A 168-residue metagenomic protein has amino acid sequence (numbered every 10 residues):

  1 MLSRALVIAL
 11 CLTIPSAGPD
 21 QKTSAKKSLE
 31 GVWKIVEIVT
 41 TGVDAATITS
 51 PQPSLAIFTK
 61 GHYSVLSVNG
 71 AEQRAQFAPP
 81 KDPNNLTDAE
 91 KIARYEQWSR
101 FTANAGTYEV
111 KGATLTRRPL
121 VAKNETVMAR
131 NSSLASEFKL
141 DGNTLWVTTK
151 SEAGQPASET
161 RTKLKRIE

Functional and structural regions predicted by a protein language model:
M1-I8: Sec-dependent signal peptide recognition, specifically the positively charged N-region followed immediately by
C11, P15-E168: Lipid interaction determinants
